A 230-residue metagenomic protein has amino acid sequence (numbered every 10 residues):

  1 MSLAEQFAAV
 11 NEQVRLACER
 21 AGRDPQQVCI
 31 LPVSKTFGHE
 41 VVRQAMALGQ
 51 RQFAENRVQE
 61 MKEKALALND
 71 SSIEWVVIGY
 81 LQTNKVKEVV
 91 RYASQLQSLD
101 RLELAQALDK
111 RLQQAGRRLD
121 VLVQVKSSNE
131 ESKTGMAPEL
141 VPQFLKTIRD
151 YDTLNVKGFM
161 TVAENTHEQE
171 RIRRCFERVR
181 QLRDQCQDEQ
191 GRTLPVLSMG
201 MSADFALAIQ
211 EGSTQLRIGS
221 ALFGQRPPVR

Functional and structural regions predicted by a protein language model:
M1-A203, I209-E211, F223: Conserved alpha/beta-domain cores
S213-R230: Gly/Pro- and small hydrophobic-enriched strand-loop and loop-to-helix capping segments that sit at the rims
